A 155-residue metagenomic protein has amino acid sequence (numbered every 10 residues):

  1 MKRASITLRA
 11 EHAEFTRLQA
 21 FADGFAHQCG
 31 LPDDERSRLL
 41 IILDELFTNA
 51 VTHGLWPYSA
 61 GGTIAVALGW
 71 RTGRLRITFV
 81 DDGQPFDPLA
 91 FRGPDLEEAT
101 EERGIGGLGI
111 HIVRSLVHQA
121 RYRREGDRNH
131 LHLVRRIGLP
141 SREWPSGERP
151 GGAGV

Functional and structural regions predicted by a protein language model:
M1-S5, V51-V155: Conserved beta-strand-loop-beta-strand hairpin that lines the nucleotide-binding pocket of ATP/GTP-utilizing enzymes
S5-R17: STAS-typified acidic loop motif
A10, L31-D34, W70: Structural signature of the histidine kinase catalytic ATP-binding subdomain
F15, Q19-A22, V113: Heptad-repeat coiled-coil signal-transmission/dimerization helices
R17, R38-I41, R74, S115: Alpha-helical macromolecular-interaction surfaces
A20-D44, T48, E102-G104: Conserved short strand/loop->alpha-helix "switch" segment adjacent to the catalytic nucleotide/phosphoryl-transfer site
